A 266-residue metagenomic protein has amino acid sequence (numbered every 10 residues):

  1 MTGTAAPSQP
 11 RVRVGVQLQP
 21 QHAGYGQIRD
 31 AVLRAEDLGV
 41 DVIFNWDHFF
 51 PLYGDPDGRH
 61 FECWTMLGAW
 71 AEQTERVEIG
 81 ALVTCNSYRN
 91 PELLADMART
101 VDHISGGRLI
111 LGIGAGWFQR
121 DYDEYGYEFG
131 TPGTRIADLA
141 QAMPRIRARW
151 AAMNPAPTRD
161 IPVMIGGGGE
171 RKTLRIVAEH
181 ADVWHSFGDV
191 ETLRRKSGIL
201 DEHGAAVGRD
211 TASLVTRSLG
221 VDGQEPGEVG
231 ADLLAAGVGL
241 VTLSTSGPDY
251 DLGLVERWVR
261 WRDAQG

Functional and structural regions predicted by a protein language model:
M1-G266: Active-site-adjacent structural elements that line small-molecule/cofactor binding pockets in enzymes
